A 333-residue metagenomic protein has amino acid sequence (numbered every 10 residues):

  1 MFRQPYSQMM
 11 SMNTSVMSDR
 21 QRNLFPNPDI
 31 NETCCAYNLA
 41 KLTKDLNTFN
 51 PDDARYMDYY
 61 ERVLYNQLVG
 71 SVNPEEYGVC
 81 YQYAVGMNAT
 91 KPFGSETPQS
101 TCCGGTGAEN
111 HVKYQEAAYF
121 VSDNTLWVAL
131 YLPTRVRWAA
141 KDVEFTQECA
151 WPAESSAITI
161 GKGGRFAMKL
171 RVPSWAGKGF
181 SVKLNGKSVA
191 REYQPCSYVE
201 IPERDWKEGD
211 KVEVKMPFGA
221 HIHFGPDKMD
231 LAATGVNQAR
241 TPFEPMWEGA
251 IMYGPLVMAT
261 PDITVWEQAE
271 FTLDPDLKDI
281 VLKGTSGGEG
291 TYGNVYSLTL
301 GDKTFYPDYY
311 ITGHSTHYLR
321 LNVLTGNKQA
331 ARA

Functional and structural regions predicted by a protein language model:
M1, N38-D52, A117, G161-K162: Well-ordered alpha-helical scaffold segments within catalytic/enzyme domains
F2, M57-N66, S71-T159, Q194 (+1 more regions): C-terminal beta-rich recognition modules with glycine/proline-rich loops and embedded aromatic residues
M10-Y37, S95-G104: Solvent-exposed loop and edge beta-strand segments that line ligand/cofactor-binding and catalytic clefts
P28-N47, G104-Y114, F218: Well-ordered alpha-helical segments within folded domains of soluble proteins
D29-N31, T43-Y59, V63-Q67, S71: Contiguous mid-protein beta-loop-alpha structural module that forms a pocket-lining wall or clamp of enzyme active
T159, G164-S174: Surface-exposed beta-strand/loop patches in extracellular or lumenal glycoproteins
F166-K169, I201-P217: C-terminal beta-strand-rich structural cap/linker in extracellular carbohydrate-active enzymes
G177-P202, I222-D230: Solvent-exposed beta-strand/loop surfaces of large extracellular or lumenal domains
